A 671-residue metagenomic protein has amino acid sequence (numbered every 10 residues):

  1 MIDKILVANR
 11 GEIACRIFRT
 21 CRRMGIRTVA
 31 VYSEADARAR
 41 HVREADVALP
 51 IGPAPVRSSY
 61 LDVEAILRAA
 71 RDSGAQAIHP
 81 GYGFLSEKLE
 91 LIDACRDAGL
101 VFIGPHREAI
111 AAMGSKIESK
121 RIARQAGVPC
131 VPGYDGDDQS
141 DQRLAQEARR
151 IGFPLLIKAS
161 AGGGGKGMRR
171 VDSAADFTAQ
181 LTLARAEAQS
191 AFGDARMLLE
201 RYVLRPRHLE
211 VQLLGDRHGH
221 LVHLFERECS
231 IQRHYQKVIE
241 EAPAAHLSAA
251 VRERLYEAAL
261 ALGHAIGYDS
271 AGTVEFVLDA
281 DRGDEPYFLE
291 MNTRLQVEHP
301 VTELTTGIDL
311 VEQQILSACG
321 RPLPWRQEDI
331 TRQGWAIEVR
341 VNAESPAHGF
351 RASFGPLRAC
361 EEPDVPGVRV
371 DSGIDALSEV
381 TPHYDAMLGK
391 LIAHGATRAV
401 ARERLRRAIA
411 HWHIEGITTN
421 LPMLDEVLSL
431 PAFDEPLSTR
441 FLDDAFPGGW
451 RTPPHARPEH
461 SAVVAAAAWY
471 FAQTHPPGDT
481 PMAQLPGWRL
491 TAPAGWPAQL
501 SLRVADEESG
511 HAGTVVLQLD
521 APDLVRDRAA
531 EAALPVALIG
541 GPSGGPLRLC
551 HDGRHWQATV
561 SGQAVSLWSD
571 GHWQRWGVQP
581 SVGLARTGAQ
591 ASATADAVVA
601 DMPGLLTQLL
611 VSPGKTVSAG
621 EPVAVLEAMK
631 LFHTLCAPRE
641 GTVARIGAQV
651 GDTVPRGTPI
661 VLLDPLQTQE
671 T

Functional and structural regions predicted by a protein language model:
M1-V274, L278-H299: N-terminal beta-alpha lobe that positions the nucleotide/phosphoryl donor in ATP/NTP-coupled carboxylate activation
D3, K166-G167, P243, D385-L391 (+1 more regions): Short amphipathic alpha-helical segments
M168-R170, R201, L247, M387-A396 (+2 more regions): Short, well-ordered beta-strand elements within core beta-sheets of diverse protein domains
S173, G215-H220, L278-G283, D364 (+4 more regions): Short acidic-glycine loop/turn motifs at beta-strand connectors
V203, N292-L295, S345, P542 (+4 more regions): A generic structural motif
P300-P542, P622, P655-T671: Catalytic cores of soluble metabolic enzymes centered on carboxylation/carboxyl-transfer
H555, S561-D601: Catalytic P-loop NTP-binding/switch module of NTPases
T587-T671: Structured functional modules or segments
